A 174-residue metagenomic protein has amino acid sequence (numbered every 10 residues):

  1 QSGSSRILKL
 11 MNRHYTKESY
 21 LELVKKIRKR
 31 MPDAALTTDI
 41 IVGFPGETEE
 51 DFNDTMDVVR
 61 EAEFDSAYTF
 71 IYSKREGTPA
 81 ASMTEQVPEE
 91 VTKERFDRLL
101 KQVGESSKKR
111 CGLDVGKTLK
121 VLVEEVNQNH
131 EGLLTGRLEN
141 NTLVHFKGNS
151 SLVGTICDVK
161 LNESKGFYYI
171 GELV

Functional and structural regions predicted by a protein language model:
Q1-S66, K74-V91: Conserved non-cysteine loop/helix-boundary elements of the Radical SAM core domain that shape
S82-V174: Terminal RNA-binding accessory module
